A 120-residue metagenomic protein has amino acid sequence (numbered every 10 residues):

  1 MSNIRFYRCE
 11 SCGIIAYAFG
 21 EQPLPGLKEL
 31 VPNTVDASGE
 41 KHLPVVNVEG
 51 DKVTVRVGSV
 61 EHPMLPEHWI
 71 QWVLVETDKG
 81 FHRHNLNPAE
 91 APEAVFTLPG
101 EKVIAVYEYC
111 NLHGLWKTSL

Functional and structural regions predicted by a protein language model:
S2-R8, F19-Q22, V106: Short metal-coordination and nucleic-acid-contact micro-motifs, chiefly zinc-binding Cys/His arrays
C9-C12, Q22-G26, C110: Short cysteine-rich clusters marking metal-coordination/redox-active sites
A16-K52: Transition segment at domain starts
V57-L65: Short amphipathic, basic-aromatic surface patches that mediate peripheral association with negatively charged
W69-K79: Extended low-complexity, serine/threonine- and proline-enriched intrinsically disordered segments
P92-F96: Short strand-edge motifs at loop-to-beta-strand transitions and within beta-strands of extracellular beta-rich domains
K102-L112: Short, aromatic- and glycine-rich surface loops/edge beta-strands on solvent-exposed regions
N111-S119: Short acidic/polar inter-strand loop motif in beta-rich domains
